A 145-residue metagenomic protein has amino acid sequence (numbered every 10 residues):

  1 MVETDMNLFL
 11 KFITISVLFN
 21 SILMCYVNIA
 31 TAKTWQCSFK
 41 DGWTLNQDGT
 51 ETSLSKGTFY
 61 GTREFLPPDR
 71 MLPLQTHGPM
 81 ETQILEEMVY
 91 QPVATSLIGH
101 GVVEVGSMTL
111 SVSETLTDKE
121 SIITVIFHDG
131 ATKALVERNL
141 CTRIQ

Functional and structural regions predicted by a protein language model:
M1-K11: N-terminal secretory signal peptides that target proteins for export/translocation
L10-L18: Sec-dependent signal peptide hydrophobic core
N20-I29: C-terminal segment of classical bacterial N-terminal signal peptides
Q36-L74, G106-L116: Short, solvent-exposed loop/hinge segments that bridge or flank secondary-structure elements
M71-L110: Contiguous, well-ordered beta-strand patches that form the walls/edges of small beta-barrel/beta-sandwich domains
T117-D129: Low-complexity, intrinsically disordered Gly/Pro/Thr-rich segments
H128-Q145: Edge beta-strand at a domain terminus
